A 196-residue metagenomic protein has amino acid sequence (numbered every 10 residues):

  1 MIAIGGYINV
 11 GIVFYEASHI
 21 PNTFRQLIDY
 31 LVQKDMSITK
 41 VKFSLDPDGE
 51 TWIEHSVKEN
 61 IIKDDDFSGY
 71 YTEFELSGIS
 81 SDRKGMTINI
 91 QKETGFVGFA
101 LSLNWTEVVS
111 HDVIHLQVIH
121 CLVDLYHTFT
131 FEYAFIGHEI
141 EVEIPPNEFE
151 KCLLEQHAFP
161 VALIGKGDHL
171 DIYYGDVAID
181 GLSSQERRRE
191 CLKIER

Functional and structural regions predicted by a protein language model:
M1-E50, E195-R196: Short, extreme N-terminal segment that most often corresponds to the first beta-strand
M1-I2, Y7, D65, S81 (+3 more regions): Compositionally biased, low-complexity repeat tracts
I2-I4, V109, V113, I119-R196: Acidic, proline/glycine-rich low-complexity IDRs
A3-G11, I90-V108: Glycine-rich, often proline-containing surface loops adjacent to acidic residues and nearby aromatics that form
G5, H19-I20, E54-K58, Q91 (+2 more regions): Alpha-helix initiation/capping motif
F24-I28, V118, R188: Generic structural signal of hydrophobic/aromatic residues within well-ordered alpha-helices of folded domains
K34-F96, W105: Short, intrinsically disordered low-complexity segments
